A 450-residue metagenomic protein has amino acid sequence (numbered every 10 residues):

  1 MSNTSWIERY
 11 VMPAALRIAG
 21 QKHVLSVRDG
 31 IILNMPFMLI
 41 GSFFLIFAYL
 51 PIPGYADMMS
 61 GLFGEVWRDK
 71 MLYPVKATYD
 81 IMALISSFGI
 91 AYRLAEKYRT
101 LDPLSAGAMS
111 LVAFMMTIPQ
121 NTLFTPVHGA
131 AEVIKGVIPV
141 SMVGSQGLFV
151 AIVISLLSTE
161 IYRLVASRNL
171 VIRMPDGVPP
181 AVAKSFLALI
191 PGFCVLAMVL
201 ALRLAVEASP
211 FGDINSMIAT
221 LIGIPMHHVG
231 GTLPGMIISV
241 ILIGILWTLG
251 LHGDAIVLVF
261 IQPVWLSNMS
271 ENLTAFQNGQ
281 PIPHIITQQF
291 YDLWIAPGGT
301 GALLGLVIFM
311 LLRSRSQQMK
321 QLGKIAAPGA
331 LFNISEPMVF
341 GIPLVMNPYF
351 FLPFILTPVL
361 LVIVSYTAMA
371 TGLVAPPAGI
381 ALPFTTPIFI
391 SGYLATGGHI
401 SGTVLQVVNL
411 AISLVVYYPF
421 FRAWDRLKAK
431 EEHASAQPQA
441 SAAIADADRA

Functional and structural regions predicted by a protein language model:
S2-I18, P53, D57-D69, L273-I282 (+3 more regions): Transmembrane alpha-helical segments and their short flanking loops that form helix-hairpins/helix-helix interfaces
E8-G30, W67-R68, P175-A183, P337-V339: Cytosolic juxtamembrane amphipathic/interface segments immediately preceding and feeding into a transmembrane helix
G20-N169, V345: Early transmembrane hairpin of solute transport permeases
K22, G30, P36, I46-L72 (+2 more regions): Helix-loop-helix hairpins and the membrane-proximal interhelical loops of multi-pass alpha-helical transport proteins
N34-Y49, I85-R93, M109-N121, V150-R163 (+5 more regions): Hydrophobic core segments of alpha-helical transmembrane domains in multi-pass membrane transport and ion-translocation
Y49-P74, V112-Q146, P175-G177, S209-H227 (+3 more regions): Inter-helical loop and helix-membrane interface segments of multi-pass membrane transporters/permeases
A83-L94, A108, V112, N278-P348 (+1 more regions): Alpha-helical membrane segments and immediately flanking helix-loop junctions that form or couple to the substrate/ion
P103, N121-P234: Membrane-interface helix-loop-helix junctions at boundaries between adjacent transmembrane segments
